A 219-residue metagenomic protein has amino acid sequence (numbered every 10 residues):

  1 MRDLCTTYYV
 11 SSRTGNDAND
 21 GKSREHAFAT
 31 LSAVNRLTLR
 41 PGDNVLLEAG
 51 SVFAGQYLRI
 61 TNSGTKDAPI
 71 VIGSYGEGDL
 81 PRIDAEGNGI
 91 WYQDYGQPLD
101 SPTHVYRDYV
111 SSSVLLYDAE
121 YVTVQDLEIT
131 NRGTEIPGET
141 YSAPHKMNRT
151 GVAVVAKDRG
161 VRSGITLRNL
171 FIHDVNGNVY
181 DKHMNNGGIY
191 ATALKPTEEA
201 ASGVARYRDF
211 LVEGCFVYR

Functional and structural regions predicted by a protein language model:
L4-T6, R40-N44, A68: Loop/turn elements at helix/coil->beta-strand transitions in domains of secreted/extracellular proteins
V10-E48, A54: Acidic Gly/Asp/Thr-rich repetitive segments characteristic of extracellular carbohydrate-active and adhesion proteins
V10-S11, A29, E48, G73 (+4 more regions): Residue-level detector of conserved, well-ordered beta-strand and adjacent loop positions that form binding/recognition
Q56-S63, P81-E86, I90, S112-D118 (+4 more regions): Glycine-rich beta-solenoid repeat tracts in large extracellular/virion proteins
S63-Y141, D174-Y180: Right-handed parallel beta-helix/beta-spiral solenoid domain characteristic of secreted/periplasmic
P69, G73-G78, E120-N131, G160-N176 (+1 more regions): Right-handed parallel beta-helix
D126, P137-M147, V154, N169: Extracellular beta-rich repeat passengers
